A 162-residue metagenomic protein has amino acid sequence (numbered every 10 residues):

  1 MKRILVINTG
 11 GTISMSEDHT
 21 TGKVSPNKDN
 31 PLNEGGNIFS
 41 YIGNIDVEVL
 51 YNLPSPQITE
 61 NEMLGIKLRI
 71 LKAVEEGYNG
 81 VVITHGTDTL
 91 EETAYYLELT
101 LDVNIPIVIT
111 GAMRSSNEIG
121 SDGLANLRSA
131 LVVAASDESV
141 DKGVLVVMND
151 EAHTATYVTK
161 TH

Functional and structural regions predicted by a protein language model:
M1-H162: Active-site histidine-anchored catalytic micro-motif
